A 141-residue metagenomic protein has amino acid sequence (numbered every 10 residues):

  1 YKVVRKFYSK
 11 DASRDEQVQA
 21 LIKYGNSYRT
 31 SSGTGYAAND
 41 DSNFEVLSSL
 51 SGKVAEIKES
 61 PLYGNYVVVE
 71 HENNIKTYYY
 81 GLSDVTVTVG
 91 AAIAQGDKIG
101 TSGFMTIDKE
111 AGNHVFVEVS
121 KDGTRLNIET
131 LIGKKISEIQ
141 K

Functional and structural regions predicted by a protein language model:
Y1-D11: N-terminal activation segment of mature serine protease catalytic domains
K6, N39, I57-K58, V85 (+1 more regions): Residue-level recognition of beta-strand microenvironments
K10-L47: Short glycine/threonine/proline-enriched tight-turn/helix- or strand-capping micro-motif at secondary-structure
G25, T34-A37, Y66-H71, E118-V119: Short, acidic/hydrophobic/Gly-rich beta-strand patch recurrent on exposed beta strands that often constitutes part
T30-S32, S42, L50, Y63-N65 (+2 more regions): Envelope-exposed proteins and targeting segments
V46-A55, V87-S102: Short, well-structured beta-strand-loop connectors
S48-S83: Zn2+-dependent peptidoglycan hydrolase active-site motif and core
A91-K141: Conserved, short, structured surface segments that act as functional micro-motifs
